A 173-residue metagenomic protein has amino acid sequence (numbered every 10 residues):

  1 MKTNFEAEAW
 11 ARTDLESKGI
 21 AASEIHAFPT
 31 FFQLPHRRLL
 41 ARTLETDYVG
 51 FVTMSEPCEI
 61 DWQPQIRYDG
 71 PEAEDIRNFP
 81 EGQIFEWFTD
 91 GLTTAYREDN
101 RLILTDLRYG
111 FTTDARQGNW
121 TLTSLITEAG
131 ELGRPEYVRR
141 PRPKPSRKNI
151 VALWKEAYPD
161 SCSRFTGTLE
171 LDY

Functional and structural regions predicted by a protein language model:
M1-G19: Hydrophobic alpha-helical transmembrane segments in integral membrane proteins
M1-N4, I25, P29: Short, surface-exposed loop/turn motifs that are enriched in glycine and acidic residues and include a nearby proline
A21-E24, F31-Y173: Extracytosolic and intramembrane catalytic regions of membrane-associated proteins in envelope/secretory systems
